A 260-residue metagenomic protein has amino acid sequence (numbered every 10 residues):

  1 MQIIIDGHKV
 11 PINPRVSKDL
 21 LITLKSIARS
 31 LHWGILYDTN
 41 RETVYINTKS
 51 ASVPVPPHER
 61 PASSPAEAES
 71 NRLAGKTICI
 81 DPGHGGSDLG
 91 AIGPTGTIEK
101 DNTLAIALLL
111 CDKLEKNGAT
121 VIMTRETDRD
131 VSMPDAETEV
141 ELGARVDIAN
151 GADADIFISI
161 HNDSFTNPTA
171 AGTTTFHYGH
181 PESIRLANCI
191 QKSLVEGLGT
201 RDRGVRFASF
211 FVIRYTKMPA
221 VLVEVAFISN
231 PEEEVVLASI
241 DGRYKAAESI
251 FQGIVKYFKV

Functional and structural regions predicted by a protein language model:
M1-I78: Primary recognition of N-terminal secretory signal peptides and signal-anchoring hydrophobic helices
H8, K49-A51, G83-G85, E126-T127 (+4 more regions): Solvent-exposed coil/turn segments that connect beta secondary-structure elements in extracytoplasmic/periplasmic
L24, A28, L104-A107, C111 (+5 more regions): Extracytoplasmic/secreted envelope proteins and their assembly/folding machinery, especially bacterial periplasmic
R60-N188, E196: Catalytic-core regions of hydrolytic enzymes
T138-V140, D202-F207: Short gly/ser/thr-rich secondary-structure transition/capping motifs
S159, T166, G204-V260: Active-site-adjacent mobile loop/cap segments within catalytic or ligand-binding domains
I190-R203: Proline/glycine-rich low-complexity loops and linkers
